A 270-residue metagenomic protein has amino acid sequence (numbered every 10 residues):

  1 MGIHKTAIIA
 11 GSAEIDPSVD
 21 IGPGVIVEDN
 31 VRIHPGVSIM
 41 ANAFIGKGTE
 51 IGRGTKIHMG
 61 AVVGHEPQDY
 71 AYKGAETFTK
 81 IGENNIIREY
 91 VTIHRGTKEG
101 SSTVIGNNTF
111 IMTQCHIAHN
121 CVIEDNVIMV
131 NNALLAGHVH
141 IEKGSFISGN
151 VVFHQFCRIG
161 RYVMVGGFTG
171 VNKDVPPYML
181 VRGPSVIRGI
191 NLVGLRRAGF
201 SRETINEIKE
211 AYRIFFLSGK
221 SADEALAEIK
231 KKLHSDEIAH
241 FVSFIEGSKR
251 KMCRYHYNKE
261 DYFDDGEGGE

Functional and structural regions predicted by a protein language model:
M1-T6, G11-S12, P17-S18, G54 (+5 more regions): Terminal amphipathic alpha-helical/low-complexity segments used for targeting or macromolecular assembly
G2-R182, V186: Structural signal for interior beta-strand "rungs" in well-ordered beta-sheet cores of soluble enzyme domains
